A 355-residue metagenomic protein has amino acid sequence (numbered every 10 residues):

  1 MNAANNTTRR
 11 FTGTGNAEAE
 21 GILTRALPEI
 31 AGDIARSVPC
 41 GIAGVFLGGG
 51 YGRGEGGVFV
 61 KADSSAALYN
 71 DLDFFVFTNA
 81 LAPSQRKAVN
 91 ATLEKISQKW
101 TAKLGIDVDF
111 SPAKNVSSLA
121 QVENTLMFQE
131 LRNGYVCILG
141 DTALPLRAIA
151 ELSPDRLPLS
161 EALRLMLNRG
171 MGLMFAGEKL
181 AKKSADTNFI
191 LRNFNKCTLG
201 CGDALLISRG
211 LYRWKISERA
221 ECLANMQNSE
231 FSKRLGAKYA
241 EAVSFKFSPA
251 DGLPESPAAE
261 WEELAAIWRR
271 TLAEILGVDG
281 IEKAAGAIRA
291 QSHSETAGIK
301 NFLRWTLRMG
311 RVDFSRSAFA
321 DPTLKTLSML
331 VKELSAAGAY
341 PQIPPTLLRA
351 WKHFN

Functional and structural regions predicted by a protein language model:
M1-R36, C40: N-terminal regions immediately upstream of nucleotidyltransferase
N5-R10, A17, K182, V243-N355: Terminal (often C-terminal) interaction modules
R10-G15, A19, A91-R209, I216-K233 (+2 more regions): Conserved NTP/Mg2+-binding pocket subregion across the NTase superfamily
I22, T92, C222, K238 (+3 more regions): Charge-rich, solvent-exposed alpha-helical interaction surfaces
A31-L72, T78-P83: Active-site nucleotide-donor binding segment shared across nucleotidyl transfer reactions
F74-A82, K196, C201-D203: Extended cationic-aromatic binding surfaces that line active-site or macromolecule-binding grooves and engage
A82-N90: Short, conserved charged micro-motifs
L235-V243: Acidic/histidine-rich catalytic neighborhood
